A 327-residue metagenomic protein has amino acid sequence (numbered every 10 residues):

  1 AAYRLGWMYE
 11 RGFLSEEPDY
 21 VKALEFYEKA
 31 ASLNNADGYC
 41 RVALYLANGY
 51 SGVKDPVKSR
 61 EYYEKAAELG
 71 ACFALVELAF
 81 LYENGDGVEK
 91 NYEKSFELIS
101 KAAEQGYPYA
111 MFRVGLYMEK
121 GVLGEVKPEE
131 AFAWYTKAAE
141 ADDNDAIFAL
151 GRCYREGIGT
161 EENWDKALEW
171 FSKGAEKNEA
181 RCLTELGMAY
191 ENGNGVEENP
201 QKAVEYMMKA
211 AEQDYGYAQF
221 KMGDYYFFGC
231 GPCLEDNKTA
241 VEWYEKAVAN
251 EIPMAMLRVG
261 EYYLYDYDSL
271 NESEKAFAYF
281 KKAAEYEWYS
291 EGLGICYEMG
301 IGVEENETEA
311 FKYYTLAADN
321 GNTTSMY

Functional and structural regions predicted by a protein language model:
A1, F311, D319-Y327: Short, intrinsically disordered, charge-balanced linker/junction segments flanking boundaries in proteins
A2-R11, R41-N48, E77-N84, R113-K120 (+6 more regions): Hydrophobic face of amphipathic alpha-helices that form TPR/SEL1-like repeat modules and related alpha-solenoid
R11-F13, S32-A36, N48-Y50, E68-C72 (+14 more regions): Short helix-capping/linker turns of helical repeat alpha-solenoids
V21, V126, D165, L264 (+3 more regions): Glycine/tyrosine- and acidic-biased, solvent-exposed loop/turn segments at the edges of beta-strands
